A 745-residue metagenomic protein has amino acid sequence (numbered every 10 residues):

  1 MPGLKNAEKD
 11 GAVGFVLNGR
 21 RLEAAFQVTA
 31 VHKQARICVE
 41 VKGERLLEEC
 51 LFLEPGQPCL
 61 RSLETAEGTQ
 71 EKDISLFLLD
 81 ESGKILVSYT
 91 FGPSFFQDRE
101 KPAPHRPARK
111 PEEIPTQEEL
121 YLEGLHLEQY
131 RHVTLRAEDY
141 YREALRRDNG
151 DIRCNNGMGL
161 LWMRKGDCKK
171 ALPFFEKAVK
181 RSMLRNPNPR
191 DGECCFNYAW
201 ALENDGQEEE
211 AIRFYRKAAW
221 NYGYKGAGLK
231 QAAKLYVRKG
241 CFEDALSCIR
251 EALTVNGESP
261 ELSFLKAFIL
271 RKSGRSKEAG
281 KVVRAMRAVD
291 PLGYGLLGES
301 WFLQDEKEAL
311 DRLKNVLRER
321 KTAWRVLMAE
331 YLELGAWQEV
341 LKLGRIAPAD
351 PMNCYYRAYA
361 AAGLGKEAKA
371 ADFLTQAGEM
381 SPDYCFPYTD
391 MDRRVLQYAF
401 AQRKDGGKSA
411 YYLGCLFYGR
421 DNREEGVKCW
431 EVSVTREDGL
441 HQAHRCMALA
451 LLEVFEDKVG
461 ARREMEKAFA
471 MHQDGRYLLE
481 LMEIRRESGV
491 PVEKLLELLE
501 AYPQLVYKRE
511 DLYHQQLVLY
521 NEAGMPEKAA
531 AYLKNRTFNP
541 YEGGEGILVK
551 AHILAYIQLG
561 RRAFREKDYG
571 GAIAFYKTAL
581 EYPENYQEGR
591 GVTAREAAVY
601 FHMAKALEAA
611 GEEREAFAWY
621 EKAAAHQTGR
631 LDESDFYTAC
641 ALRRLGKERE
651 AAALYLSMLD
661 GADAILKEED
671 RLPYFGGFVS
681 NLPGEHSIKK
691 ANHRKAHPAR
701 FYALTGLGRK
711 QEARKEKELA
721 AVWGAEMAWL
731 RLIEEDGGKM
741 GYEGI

Functional and structural regions predicted by a protein language model:
M1-G19, M658: Catalytic cores of secreted or luminal carbohydrate-active enzymes
R21-L51, D73-L78: Beta-strand-rich binding/interaction modules
L125-H126, L160, W200, K234 (+12 more regions): Residue-level recognition of tetratricopeptide repeat
R147, R181-P187, N221, V255 (+14 more regions): Structural marker of alpha-solenoid helical repeat scaffolds
D151, R185, D191, K225 (+17 more regions): Residue-level recognition of tetratricopeptide repeat
C154, P187-P189, C194, G228 (+16 more regions): TPR alpha-solenoid repeat register
G157, N197, Q231, L265 (+15 more regions): Canonical tetratricopeptide repeat
